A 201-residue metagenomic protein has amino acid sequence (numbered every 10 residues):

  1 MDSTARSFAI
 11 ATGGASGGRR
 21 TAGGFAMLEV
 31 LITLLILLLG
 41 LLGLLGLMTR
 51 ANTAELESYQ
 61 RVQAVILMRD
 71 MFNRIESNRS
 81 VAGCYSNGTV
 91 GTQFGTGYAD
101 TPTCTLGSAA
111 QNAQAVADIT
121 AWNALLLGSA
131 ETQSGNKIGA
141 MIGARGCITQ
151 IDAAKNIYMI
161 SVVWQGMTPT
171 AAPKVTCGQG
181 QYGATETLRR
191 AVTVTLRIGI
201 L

Functional and structural regions predicted by a protein language model:
D2-R69: Aliphatic-rich helix starts adjacent to a transmembrane/signal segment
I32, L56-V62, I66-L201: Flexible, low-complexity segments enriched in proline/glycine/serine and punctuated by aromatic residues
